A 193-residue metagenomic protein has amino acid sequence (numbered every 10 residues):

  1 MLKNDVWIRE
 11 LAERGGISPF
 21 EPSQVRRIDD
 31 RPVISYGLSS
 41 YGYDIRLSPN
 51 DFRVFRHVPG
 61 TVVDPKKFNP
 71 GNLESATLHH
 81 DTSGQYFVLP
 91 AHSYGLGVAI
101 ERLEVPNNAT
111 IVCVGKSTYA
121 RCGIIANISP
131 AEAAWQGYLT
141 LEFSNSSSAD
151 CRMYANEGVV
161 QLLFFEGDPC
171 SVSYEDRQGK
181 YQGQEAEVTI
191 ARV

Functional and structural regions predicted by a protein language model:
M1-V193: Non-catalytic terminal segments and appended small domains
